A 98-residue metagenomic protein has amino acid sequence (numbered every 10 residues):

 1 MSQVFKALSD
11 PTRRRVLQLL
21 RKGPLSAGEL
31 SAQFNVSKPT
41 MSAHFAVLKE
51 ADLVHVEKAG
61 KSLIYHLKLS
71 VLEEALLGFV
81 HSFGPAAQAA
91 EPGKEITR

Functional and structural regions predicted by a protein language model:
S2-S37, A59-L72: N-terminal helix-turn-helix DNA-binding core of bacterial DNA-binding proteins
L30, A46, P92-G93: Compositionally biased non-globular segments, especially hydrophobic aliphatic-rich helices of signal peptides
A32, A43, K49-E50: Alpha-helical residues within the helix-turn-helix
T40: Residues in the helix-turn-helix
L69-R98: Amphipathic alpha-helical dimerization/coiled-coil segments that flank or bridge DNA-binding/regulatory modules
